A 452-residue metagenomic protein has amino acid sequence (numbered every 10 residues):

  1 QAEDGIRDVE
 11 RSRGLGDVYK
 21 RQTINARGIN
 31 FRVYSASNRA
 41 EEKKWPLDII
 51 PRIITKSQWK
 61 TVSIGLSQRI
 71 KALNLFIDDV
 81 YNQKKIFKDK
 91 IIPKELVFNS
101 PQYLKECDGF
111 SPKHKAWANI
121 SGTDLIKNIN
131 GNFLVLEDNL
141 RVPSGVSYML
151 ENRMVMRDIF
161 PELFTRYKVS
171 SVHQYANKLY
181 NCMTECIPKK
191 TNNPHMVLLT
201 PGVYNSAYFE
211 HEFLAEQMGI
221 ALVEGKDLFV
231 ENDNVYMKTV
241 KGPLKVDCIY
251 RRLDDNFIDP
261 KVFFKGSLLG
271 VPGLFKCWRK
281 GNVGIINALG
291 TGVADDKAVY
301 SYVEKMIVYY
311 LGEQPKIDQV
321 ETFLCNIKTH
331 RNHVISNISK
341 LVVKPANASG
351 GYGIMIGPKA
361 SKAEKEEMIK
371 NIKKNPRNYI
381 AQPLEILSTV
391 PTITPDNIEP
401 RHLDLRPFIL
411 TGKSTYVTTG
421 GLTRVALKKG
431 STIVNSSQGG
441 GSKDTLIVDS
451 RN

Functional and structural regions predicted by a protein language model:
Q1-A2, P112: Short, functionally important structural connectors and interaction interfaces within domains
A2-Y19: Short, small-residue-biased leader/transition segments that mark boundaries at the very start of proteins
V18-Y19, F31-V33, K276, K374: Hydrophobic transmembrane signal anchors and adjacent membrane-proximal interface regions, especially in viral
K20-I50: N-terminal accessory alpha/beta regions
E42-K44, R52, K56-N452: Domain-scale recognition of functional cores that engage charged ligands
